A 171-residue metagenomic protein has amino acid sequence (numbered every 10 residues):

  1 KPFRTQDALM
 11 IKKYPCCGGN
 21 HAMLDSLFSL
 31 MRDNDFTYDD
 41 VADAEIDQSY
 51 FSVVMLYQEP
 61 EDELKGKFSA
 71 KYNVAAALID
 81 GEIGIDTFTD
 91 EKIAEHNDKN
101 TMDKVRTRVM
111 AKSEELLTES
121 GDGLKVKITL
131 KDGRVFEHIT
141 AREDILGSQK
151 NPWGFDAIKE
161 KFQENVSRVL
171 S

Functional and structural regions predicted by a protein language model:
K1-S171: Terminal-appendage/accessory-domain detector
